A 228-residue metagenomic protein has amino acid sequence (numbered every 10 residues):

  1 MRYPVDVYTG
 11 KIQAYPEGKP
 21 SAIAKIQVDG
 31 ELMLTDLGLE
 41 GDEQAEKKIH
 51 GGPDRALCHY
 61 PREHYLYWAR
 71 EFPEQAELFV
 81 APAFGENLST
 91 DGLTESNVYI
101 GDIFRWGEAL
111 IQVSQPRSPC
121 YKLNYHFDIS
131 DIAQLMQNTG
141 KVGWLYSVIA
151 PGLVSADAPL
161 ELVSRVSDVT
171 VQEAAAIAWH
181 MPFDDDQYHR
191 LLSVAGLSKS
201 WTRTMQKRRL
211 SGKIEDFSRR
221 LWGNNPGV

Functional and structural regions predicted by a protein language model:
M1-N124, D131, V166-V228: Electropositive, beta-rich accessory/interaction domains or terminal extensions that provide binding surfaces
G30, V142-W144, A156-A158: A short pocket-lining beta-strand/turn micro-motif at the edge of beta-sheets
G101, P151, S155-A158: Loop/turn positions that initiate beta-strands
F127-Q134, N138-V148: Active-site glycine-rich loop that binds ribose-phosphate moieties when present
P159-V163: Short hydrophobic beta/alpha edge segments that flank linear recognition/processing sites
